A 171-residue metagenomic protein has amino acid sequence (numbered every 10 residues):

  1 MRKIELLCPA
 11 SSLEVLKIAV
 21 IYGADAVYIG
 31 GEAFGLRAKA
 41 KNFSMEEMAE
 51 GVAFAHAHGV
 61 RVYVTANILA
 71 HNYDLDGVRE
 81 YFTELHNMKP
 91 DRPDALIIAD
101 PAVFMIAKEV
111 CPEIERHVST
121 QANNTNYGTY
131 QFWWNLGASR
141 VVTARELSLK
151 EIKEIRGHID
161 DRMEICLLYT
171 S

Functional and structural regions predicted by a protein language model:
R2-A26: N-terminal basic/disordered segments at the start of proteins
R2-I4, A24-D25, H58-V62, R92-D94 (+3 more regions): Short, well-ordered coil/turn segments that N-cap beta-strands
A19, D100, W133, I165: Conserved, mostly hydrophobic/aromatic
Y28-E47, A66-Y73: Glycine-rich, proline-tolerant flexible connector loops at the mouths of alpha/beta enzymes
K39-M48, P101-A107, E146-I159: Active-site-adjacent beta->alpha loops and helix N-cap segments on the catalytic face of soluble alpha/beta enzymes
V60, T65-M88, A95-F132: N-terminal active-site wall of soluble small-molecule enzyme domains
C166-T170: Conserved small/polar residues in nucleotide/adenosyl-binding loops
